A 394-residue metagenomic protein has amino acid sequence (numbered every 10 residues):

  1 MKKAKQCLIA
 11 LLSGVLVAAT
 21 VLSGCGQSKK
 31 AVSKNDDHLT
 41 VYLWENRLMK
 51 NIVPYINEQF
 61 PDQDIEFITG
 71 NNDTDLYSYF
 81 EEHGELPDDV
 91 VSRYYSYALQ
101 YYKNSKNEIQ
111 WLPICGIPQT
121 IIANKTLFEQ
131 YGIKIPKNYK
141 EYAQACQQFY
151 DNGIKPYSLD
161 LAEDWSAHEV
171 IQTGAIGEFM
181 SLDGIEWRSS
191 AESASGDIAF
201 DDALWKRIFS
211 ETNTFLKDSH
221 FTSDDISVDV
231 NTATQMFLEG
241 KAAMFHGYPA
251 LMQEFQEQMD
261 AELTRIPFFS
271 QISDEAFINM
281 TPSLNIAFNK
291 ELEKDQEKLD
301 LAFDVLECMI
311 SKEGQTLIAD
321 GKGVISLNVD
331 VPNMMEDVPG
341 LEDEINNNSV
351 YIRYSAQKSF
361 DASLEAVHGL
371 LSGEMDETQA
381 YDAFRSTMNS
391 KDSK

Functional and structural regions predicted by a protein language model:
Q6-L12, V17-E85, D89-V90, I135 (+4 more regions): Conserved N-terminal structural module of periplasmic/extracytoplasmic solute-binding proteins
E58, T74, E82-T120, K134 (+2 more regions): Hinge/lid segment of periplasmic solute-binding proteins
T69-Y77, Y139-A143, D224-L238: Short helix-initiation/N-cap motifs at beta->coil->alpha
L86-Y94, E178-R207, E257-Q258, S270-I278: Short, solvent-exposed loop/beta-turn-alpha elements that line the ligand-binding surface or hinge of extracytoplasmic
Q110-I114, Q119, A143-A194: Extracytoplasmic/periplasmic solute-binding protein
E129, Q315-T316, D343-K394: Conserved C-terminal helix/tail region of periplasmic/extracytoplasmic solute-binding proteins
Y131, Q256-D320: Extracytoplasmic/periplasmic substrate-recognition and gating elements
Q148, S190-D225: Glycine-centered hinge/linker elements that transmit conformational signals in sensory and ligand-binding systems
